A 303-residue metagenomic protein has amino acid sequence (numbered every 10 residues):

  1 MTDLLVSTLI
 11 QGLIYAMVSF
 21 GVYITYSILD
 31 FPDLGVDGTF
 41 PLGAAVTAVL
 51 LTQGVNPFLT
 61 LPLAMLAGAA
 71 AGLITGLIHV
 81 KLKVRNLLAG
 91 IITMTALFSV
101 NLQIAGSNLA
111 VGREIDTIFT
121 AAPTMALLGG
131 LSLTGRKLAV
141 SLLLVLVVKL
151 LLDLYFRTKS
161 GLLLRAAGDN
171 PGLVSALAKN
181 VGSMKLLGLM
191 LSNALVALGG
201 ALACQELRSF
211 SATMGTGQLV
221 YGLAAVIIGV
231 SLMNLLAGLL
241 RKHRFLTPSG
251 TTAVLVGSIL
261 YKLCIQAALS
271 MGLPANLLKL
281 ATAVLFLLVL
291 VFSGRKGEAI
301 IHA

Functional and structural regions predicted by a protein language model:
M1-V18, V46, Q53-T60, L127-G135 (+1 more regions): Membrane-interfacial amphipathic/re-entrant helices at transmembrane-helix boundaries
T25-G43, I78-I92, S160-L163, L187 (+3 more regions): Short, non-helical or kinked segments that cap or interrupt transmembrane helices
Y26-K81, L127-L131, L236-H243, S270: Membrane-embedded helix boundary and interhelical linker motif in transport proteins
V55-T95, V100, L146, V256-G257 (+1 more regions): Alpha-helical transmembrane segments within multi-pass membrane transporters and channels
A71, T134-G215, L219: Helix-loop-helix "hairpin" substructures at the membrane interface of multi-pass membrane proteins
N86, G90-T93, L97-R157, L187 (+3 more regions): Transmembrane helix-bundle core of multi-pass membrane transporters and related energy-transducing complexes
V196-L280: Transmembrane alpha-helical segments in multi-pass inner-membrane proteins
L288, F292-A303: Transmembrane alpha-helical segments of polytopic membrane transport and secretion proteins
